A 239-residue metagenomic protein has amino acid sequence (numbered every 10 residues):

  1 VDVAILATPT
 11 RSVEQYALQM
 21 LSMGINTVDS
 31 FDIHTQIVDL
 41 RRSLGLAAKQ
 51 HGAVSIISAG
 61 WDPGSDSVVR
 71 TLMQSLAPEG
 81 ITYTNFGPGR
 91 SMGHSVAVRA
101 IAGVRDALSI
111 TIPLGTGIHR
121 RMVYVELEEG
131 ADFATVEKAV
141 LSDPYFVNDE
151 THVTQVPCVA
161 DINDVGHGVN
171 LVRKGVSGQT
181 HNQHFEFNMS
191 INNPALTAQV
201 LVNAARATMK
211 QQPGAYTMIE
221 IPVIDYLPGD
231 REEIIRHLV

Functional and structural regions predicted by a protein language model:
V1, G89-R206: C-terminal substrate-binding/catalytic lobe of Rossmann-fold NAD(P)-dependent oxidoreductases
V1-V3, T10-S30: Rossmann-fold NAD(P) dinucleotide-binding segment
D29, S55-A59, N85, L108-S109: General beta-strand structural signal in soluble alpha/beta enzymes
F31-S55: Rossmann-fold NAD(P)-binding glycine/threonine-rich loop
H34-I37, S58-D66, P88-M92: Gly/Ser/Thr-rich loops at beta-strand to alpha-helix junctions that form or flank small-molecule/cofactor-binding
K49-L76, L201: Short alpha-helices
S65-N85, G93-A97: Rossmann-like NAD(P)H-binding beta-loop-alpha module
H184-V239: NAD(P)-dependent Rossmann-like dehydrogenase/reductase catalytic/cofactor-binding core
